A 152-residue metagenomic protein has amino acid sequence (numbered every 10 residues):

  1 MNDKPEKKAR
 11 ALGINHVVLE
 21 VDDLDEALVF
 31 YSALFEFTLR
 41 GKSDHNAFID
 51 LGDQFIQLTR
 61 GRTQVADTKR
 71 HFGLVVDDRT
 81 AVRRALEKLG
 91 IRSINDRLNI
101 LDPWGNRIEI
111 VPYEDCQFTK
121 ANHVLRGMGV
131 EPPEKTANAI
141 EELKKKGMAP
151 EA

Functional and structural regions predicted by a protein language model:
N2-K8: A short, basic/flexible loop-to-alpha-helix module at the beginning of a structural domain
K8-I14, V18-I56: Core segments of cupin and vicinal oxygen chelate
L12, D67, P103: Structured loop/turn residues at beta-strand edges in well-structured enzyme cores
I14-H16, T68-F72: Eukaryotic phosphotyrosine signaling hubs
L24, F72-K120, E134-A152: Vicinal oxygen chelate
F37-K69, R107-D115: Conserved short beta-strand elements that form part of the metal-binding/catalytic scaffold of enzyme active sites
N122-V130: Short, compositionally biased
